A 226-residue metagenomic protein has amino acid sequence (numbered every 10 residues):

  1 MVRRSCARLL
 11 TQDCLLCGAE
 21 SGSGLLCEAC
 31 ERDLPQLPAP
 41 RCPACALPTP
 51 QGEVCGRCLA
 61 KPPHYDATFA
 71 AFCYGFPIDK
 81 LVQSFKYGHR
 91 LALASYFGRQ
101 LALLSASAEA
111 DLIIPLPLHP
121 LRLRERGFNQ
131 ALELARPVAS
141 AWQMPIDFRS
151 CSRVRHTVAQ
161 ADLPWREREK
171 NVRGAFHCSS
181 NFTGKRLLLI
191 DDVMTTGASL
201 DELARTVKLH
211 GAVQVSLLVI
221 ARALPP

Functional and structural regions predicted by a protein language model:
M1-D191, T195-P226: Glycine-rich phosphate/pyrophosphate-handling loop used in enzymes and phosphotransfer proteins
